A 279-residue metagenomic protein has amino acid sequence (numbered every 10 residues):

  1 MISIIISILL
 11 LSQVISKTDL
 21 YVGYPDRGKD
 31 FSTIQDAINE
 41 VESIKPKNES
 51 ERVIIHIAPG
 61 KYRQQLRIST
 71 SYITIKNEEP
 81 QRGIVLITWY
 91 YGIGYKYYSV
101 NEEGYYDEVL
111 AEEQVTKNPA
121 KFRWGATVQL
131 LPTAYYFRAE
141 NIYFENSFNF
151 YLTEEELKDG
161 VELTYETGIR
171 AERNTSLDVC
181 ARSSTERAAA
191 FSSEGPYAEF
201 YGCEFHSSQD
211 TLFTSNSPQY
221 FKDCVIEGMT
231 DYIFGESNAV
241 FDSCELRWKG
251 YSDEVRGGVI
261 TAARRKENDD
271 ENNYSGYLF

Functional and structural regions predicted by a protein language model:
M1-S16: Cleavable N-terminal signal peptides of Sec/SRP-targeted secreted and luminal proteins
K17-F279: Sequence-level preference for short, compositionally simple segments enriched in small aliphatic or small polar residues
